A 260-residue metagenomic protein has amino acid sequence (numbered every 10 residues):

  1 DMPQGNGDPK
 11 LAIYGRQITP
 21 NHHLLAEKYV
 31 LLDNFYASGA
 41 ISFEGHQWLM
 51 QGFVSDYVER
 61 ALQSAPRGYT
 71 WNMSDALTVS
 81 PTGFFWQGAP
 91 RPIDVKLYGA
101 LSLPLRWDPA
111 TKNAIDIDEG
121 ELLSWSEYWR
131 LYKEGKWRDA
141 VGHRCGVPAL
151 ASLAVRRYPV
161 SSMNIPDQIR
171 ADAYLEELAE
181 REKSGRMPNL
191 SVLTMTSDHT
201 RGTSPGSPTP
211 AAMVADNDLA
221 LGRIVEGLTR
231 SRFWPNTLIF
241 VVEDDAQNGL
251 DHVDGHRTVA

Functional and structural regions predicted by a protein language model:
D1-A260: N-terminal pro-sequences and low-complexity stem/linker regions of secreted or lumenal proteins
